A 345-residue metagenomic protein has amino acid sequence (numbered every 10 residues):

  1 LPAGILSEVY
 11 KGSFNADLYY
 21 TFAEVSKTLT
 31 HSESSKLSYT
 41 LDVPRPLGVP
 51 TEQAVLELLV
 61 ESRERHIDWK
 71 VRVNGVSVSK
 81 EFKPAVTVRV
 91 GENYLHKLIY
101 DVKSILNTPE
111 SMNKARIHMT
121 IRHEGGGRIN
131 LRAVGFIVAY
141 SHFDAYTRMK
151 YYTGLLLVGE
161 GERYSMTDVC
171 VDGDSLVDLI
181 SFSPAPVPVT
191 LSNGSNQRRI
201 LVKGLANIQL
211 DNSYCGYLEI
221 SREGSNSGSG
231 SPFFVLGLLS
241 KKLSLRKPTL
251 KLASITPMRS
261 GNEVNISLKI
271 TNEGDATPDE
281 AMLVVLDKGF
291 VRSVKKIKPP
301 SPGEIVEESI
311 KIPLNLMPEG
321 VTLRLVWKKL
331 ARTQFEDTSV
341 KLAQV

Functional and structural regions predicted by a protein language model:
L1-N265, K269, Q334-V345: Disulfide-rich extracellular domains of secreted proteins
K269-N272, I312, W327: Hydrophobic beta-strand positions in extracellular immunoglobulin-like domains
D275-E280: Short acidic/proline- and small/hydrophobic-mixed sequence motifs that coincide with surface turns and coil-to-beta
L286: HhH-family (HhH-GPD) DNA N-glycosylase catalytic core used in base-excision repair
G289-P318: Intrinsically disordered, low-complexity Pro/Gly/Ser/Thr-rich segments with frequent PxxP/GP/PP motifs and embedded
L314-V345: Terminal connector regions
